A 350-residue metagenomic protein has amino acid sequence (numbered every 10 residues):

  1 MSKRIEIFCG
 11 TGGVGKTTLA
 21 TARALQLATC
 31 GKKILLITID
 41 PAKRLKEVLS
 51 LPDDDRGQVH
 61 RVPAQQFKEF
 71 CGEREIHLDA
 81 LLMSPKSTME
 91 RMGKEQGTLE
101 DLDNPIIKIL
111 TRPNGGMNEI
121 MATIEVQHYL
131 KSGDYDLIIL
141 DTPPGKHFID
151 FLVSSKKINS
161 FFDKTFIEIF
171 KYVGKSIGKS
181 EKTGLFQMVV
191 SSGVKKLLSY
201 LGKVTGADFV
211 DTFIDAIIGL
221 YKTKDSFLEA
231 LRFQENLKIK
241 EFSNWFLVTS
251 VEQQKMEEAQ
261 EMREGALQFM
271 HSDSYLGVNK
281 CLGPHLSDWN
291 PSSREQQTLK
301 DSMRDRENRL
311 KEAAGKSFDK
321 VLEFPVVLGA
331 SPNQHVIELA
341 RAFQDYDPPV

Functional and structural regions predicted by a protein language model:
M1-I7, T11-V14, L19-F227: Nucleotide-state-sensitive switch-loop elements of NTP-binding domains
L198-I217, L231-V350: C-terminal lobe/tail of nucleotide-utilizing enzymes
